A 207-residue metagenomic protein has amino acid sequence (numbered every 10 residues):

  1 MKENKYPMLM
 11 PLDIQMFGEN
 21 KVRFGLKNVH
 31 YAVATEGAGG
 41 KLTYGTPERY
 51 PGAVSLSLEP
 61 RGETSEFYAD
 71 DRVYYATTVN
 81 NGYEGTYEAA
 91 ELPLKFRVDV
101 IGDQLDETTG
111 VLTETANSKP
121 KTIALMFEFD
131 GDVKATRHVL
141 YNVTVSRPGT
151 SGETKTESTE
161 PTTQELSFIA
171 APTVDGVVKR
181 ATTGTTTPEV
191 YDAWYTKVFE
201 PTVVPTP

Functional and structural regions predicted by a protein language model:
M1-F17: N-terminal leader/targeting segments
G18-R97, V145-E160: Solvent-exposed edge beta-strands and adjacent loop segments that serve as assembly or binding interfaces
T43-E48, R137-V143, R180-T185: Short amphipathic beta-strand/extended segments with alternating polar/hydrophobic composition
Y75-Y141: Structured, beta-strand-rich domain cores that present glycine/charged loop surfaces used to bind extended ligands
V145-P207: Mixed-charge, glycine-accented linear interaction segment located at domain edges/termini
